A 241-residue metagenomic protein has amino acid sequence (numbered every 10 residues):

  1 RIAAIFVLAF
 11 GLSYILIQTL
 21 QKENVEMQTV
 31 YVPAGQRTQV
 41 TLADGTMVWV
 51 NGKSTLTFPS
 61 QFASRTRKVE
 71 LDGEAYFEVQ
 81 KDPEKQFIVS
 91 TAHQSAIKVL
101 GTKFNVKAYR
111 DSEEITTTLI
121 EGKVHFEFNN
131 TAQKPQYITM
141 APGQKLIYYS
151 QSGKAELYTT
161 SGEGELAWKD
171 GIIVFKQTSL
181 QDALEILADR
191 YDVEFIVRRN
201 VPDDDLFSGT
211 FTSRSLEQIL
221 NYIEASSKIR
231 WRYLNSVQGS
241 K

Functional and structural regions predicted by a protein language model:
R1-K241: A residue-level detector for the "anchor" residue at the start of short, highly conserved motifs
